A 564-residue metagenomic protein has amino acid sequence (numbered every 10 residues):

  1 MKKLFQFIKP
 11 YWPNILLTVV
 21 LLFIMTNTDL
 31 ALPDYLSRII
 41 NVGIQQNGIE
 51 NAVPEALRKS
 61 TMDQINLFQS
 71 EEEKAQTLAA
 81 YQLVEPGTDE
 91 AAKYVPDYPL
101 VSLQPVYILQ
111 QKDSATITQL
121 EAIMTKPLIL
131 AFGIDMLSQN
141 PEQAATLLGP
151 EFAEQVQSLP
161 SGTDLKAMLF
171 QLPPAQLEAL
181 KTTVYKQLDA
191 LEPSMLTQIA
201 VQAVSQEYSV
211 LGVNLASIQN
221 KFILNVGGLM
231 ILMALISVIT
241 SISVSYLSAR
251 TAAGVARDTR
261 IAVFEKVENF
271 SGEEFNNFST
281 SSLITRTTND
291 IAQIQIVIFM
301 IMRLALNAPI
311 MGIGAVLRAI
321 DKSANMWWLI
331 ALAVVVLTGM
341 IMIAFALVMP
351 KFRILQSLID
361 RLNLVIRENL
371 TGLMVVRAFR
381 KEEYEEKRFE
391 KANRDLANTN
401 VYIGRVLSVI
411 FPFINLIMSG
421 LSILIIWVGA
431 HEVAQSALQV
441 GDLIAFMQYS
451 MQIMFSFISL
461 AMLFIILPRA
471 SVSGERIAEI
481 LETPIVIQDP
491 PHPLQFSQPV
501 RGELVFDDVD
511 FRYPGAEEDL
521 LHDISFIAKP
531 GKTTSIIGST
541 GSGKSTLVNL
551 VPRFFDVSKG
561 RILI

Functional and structural regions predicted by a protein language model:
M1-L32, L36-M230, I236, T240 (+8 more regions): Membrane-integrated ABC transporters
Y11, F23-A31, I231-I242, I294-V297 (+6 more regions): Hydrophobic alpha-helical transmembrane bundles that constitute the permease/transmembrane domains of multi-pass
I15, N51, I65-E72, V84 (+5 more regions): ABC-type nucleotide-binding domain
T28-I44, M233-T280, I284, T288 (+8 more regions): Juxtamembrane helix-loop junctions of ABC transporter transmembrane domains
I39, Q46, L370-T371, S450-A516 (+2 more regions): ABC transporter TMD-NBD coupling linker
I44-N51, R58-I65, K166-P173, K181-P193 (+6 more regions): Short intracellular "coupling" helices and adjacent cytoplasmic loop segments at the cytosolic face of multi-pass
S161, L180, G272-E273, N289-I298 (+9 more regions): An intracellular "coupling" helix at the cytosolic face of ABC transporter transmembrane type-1 domains
G314, R318-V335, G339, F345 (+2 more regions): Helix-loop-helix
